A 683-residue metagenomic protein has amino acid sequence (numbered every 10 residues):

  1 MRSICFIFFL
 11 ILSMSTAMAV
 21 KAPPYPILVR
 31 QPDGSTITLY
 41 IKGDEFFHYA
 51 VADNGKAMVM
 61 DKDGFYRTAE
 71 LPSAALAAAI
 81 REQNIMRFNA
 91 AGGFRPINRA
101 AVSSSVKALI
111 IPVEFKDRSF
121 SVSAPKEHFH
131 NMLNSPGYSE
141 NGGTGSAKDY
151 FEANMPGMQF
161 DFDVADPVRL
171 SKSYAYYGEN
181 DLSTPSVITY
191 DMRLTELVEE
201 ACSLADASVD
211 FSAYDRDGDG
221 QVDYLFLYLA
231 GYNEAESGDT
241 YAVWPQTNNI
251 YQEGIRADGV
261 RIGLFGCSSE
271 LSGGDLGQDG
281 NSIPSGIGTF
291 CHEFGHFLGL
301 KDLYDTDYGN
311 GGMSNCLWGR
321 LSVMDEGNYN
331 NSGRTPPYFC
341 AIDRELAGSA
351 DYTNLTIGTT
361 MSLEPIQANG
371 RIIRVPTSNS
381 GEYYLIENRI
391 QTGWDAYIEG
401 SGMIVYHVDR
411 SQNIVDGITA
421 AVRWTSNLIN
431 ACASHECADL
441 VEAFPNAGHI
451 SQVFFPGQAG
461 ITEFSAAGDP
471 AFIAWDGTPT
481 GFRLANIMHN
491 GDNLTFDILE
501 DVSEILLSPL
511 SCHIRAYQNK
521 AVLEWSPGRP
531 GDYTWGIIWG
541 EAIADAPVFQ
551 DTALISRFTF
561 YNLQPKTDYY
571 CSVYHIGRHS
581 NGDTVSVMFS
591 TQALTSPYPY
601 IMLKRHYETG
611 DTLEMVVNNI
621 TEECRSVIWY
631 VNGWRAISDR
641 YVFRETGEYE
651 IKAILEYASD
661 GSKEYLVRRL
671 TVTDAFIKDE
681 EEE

Functional and structural regions predicted by a protein language model:
I97-R99, S146-V260: Active-site-proximal segments of metallohydrolase catalytic domains
Y138-G157, D166, S237-G280, G348-L507: Non-catalytic C-terminal accessory/binding modules of secreted extracellular proteins
L227, G288-L303, I386: Active-site recognition of the HExxH zinc-binding catalytic motif
V502-P530, P565, N581-T595: Pro/Thr/Ser/Gly-rich low-complexity, intrinsically disordered linker/stalk tracts
P530-F549: Extracellular low-complexity, O-glycosylation-prone stalks/linkers
F560, D639-Y649: Solvent-exposed segments in extracellular or luminal domains encompassing
L563-H579: Beta-strand-rich modules
Y630-V642: Surface-exposed, flexible coil segments in extracellular/virion-facing regions
